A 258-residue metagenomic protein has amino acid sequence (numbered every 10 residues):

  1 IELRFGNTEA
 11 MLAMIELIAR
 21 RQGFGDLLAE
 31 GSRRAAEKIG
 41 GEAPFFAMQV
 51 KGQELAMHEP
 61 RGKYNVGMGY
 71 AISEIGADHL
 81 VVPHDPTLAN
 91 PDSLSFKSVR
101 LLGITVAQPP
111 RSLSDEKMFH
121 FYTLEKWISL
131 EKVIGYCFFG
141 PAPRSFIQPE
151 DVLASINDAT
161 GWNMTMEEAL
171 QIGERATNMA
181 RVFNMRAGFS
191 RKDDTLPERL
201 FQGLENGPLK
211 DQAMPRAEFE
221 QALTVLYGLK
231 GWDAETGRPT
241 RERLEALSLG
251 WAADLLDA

Functional and structural regions predicted by a protein language model:
I1-A258: Extended C-terminal regions of large enzymes
